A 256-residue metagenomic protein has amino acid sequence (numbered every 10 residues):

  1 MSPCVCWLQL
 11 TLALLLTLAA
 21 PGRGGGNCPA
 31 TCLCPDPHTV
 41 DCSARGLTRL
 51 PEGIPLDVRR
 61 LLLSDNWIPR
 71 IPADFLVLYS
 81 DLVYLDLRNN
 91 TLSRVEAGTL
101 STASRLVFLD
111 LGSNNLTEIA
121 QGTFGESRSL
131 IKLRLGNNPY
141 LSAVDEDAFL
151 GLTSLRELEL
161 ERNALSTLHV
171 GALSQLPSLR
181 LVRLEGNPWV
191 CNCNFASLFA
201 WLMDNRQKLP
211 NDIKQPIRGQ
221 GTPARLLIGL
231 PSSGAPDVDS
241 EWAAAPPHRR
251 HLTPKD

Functional and structural regions predicted by a protein language model:
P3, L10-G24, C28, C34-T39 (+1 more regions): Membrane-proximal C-terminal cap and juxtamembrane stalk of leucine-rich repeat ectodomains
P35-Y84, R88-T91: LRR N-terminal entry segment and analogous cap-like coil->beta motifs
V40, R59-L63, L82-L87, L106-L111 (+3 more regions): Conserved hydrophobic beta-strand positions in leucine-rich repeat
R45, N66, N90, N114 (+3 more regions): Consensus "Asn ladder" position of solenoid repeat domains
L47-E52, I71-D74, E96-G98, A120-G122 (+3 more regions): The feature encodes a structural signal of leucine-rich repeats
T48, P69, L92-S93, T117 (+4 more regions): Leucine-rich repeat
I54-D57, V77-D81, S101-R105, G125-L130 (+5 more regions): Leucine-rich repeat
E157-W189: Repeat-solenoid scaffold signature
